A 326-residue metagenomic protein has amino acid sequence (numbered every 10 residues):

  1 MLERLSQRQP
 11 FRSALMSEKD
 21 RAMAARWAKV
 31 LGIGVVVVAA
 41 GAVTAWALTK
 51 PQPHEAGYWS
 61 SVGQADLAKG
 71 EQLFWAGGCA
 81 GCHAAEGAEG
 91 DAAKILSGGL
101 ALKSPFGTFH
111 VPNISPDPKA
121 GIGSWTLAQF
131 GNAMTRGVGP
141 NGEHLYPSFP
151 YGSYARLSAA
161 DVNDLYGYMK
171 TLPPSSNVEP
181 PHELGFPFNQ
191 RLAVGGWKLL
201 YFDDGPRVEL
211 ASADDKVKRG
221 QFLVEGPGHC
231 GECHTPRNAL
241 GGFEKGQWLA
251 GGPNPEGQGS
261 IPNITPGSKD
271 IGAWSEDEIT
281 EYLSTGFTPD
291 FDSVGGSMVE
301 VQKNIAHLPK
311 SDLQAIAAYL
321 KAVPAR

Functional and structural regions predicted by a protein language model:
M1-A68: N-terminal export/targeting leaders of redox proteins
G32-W46, L157-Q221, P236, D312-Y319: Extended surface/linker regions that mediate inter-domain or inter-protein docking in multi-component redox
P51-W75, G196-E225, S268, A273: Electrostatic cytochrome c docking/interface patches
P53-Y58, A68-E71, A84, D91-A120 (+4 more regions): Sequence context of c-type cytochrome heme-c attachment sites
G70, A76-E86, F130, L165 (+5 more regions): The canonical Cys-X-X-Cys-His
G99-G131, G152-V162, Q247-T288, V301-Q314: Electron-transfer interface patches adjacent to heme c in soluble/periplasmic c-type cytochromes and di-/multiheme
G107-F109, G185-D204, P236-S268, D277-E278 (+1 more regions): Primarily the internal scaffold of c-type cytochrome electron-transfer domains, especially repeated/multiheme c-type
P140-E143, L240-G241, I271-A273, G286-G295: Substrate-binding/catalytic groove segments of enzymes that remodel or degrade extracellular structural polymers
